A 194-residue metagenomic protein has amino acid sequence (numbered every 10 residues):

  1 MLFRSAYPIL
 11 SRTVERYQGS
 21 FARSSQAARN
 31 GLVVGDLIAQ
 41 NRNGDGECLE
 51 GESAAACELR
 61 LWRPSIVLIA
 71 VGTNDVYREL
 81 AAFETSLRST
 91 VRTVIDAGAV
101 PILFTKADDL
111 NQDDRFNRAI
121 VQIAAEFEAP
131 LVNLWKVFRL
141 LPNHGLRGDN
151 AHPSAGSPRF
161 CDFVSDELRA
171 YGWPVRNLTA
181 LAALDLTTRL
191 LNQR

Functional and structural regions predicted by a protein language model:
M1-A82, H152-D166, L178: Conserved SGNH/GDSL esterase-like catalytic core that processes O-acyl groups on lipids and polysaccharides
G51, A55, F83-T90, F116-I120 (+2 more regions): Stable alpha-helical elements in mature extracytoplasmic
C57-E58, S89-T93, L186: A generic secondary-structure signal
L59-R63, D96, E126: Extracellular/periplasmic catalytic domains that process cell-envelope and extracellular macromolecules
S65-V71, A99-T105, P130-N133: Structural recognition of the beta-strand scaffold that forms the well-ordered cores of secreted hydrolase catalytic
N74-D75, R88-I120: Active-site segments of SGNH/GDSL-like serine hydrolases that catalyze O-acetyl group transfer/hydrolysis on lipids
L110-R194: Catalytic His-Asp segment of secreted/periplasmic serine-dependent ester chemistry enzymes
